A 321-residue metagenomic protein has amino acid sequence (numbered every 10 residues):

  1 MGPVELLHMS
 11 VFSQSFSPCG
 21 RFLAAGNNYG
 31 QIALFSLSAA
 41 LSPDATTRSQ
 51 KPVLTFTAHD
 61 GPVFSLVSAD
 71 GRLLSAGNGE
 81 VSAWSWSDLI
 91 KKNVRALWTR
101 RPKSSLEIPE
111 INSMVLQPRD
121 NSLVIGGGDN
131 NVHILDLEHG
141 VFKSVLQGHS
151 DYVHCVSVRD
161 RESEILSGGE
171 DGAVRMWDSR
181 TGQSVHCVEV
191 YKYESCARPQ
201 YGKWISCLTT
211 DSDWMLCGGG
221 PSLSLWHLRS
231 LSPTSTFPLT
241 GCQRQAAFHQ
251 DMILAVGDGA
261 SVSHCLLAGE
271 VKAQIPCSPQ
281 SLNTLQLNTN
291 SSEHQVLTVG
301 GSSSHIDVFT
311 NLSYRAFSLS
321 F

Functional and structural regions predicted by a protein language model:
G2-L6, D44-R48, P52-A58, N93-L106 (+6 more regions): Short C-terminal beta-strands that terminate individual repeats in beta-propeller domains, predominantly WD40 blades
V4-G30: Beta-strand-rich domains and repeat architectures in extracellular enzymes and scaffolds, especially beta-propellers
H8-S15, D60-V67, P102-L116, D151-V158 (+3 more regions): Canonical WD40 repeat/beta-propeller blade segments in eukaryotic WD-repeat proteins
G20-A24, G71-L74, D120-V124, K143-S144 (+6 more regions): Structural hallmark of WD40 beta-propellers
G26-Y29, A76-E80, W86, R119 (+6 more regions): Conserved strand-to-loop turn within each blade of WD40 beta-propeller repeats
I32-S36, V81-S87, V132-D136, V174-S179 (+4 more regions): WD40-repeat beta-propellers
S36-D44, S85-K92, S179-Q183, E270-K272 (+1 more regions): Short loop/turn segments immediately following beta-strands, especially the blade-tip and inter-blade linker loops
Q183-F321: Structured C-terminal portions of repeat-based eukaryotic scaffold domains
